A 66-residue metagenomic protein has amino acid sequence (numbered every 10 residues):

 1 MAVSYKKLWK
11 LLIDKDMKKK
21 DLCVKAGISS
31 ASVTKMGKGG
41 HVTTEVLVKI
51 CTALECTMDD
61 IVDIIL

Functional and structural regions predicted by a protein language model:
M1-K18: A short, Lys/Arg-rich alpha-helix, primarily the initiator
L12, C23, C51: The alpha-helix within a helix-turn-helix
I13, G27, K38, L66: Residue-level detection of the helix-turn-helix DNA-binding "recognition helix"
I28-V42: Recognition helix of helix-turn-helix/homeodomain-like DNA-binding domains that insert into the DNA major groove
S32, V46, D60: Residues in the helix-turn-helix
G39-T52: Short, basic-rich loop-to-helix N-cap that marks the start of a DNA-contacting helix
E55-L66: Short C-terminal boundary/hinge segments that cap the last helix of small helical domains
